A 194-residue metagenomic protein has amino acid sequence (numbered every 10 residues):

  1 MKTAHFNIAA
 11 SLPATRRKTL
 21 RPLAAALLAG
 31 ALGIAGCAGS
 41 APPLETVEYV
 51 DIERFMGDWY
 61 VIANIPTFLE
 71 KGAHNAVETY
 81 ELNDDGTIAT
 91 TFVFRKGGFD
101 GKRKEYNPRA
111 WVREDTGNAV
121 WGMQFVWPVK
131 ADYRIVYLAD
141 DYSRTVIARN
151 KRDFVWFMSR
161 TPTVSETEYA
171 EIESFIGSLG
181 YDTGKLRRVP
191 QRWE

Functional and structural regions predicted by a protein language model:
K2-P13, G33, C37-E194: A beta-rich soluble binding module of mature secreted/lumenal proteins
T19-R21: N-terminal export leaders
A24-I34: Bacterial N-terminal signal peptides
